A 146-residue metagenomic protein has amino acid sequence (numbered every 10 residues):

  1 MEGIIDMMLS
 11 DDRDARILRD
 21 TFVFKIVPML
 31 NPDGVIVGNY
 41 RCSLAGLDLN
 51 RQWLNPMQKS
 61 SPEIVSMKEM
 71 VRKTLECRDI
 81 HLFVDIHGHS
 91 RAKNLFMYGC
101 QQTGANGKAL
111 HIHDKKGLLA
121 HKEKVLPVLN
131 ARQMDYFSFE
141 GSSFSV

Functional and structural regions predicted by a protein language model:
M1-V146: Structured catalytic-domain cores with a bias toward divalent-metal coordination
